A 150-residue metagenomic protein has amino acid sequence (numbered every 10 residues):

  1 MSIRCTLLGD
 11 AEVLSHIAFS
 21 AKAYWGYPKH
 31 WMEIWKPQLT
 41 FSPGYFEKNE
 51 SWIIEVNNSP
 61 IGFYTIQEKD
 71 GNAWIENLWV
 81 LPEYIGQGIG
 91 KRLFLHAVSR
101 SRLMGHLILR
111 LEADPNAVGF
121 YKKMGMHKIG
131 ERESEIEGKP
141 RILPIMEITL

Functional and structural regions predicted by a protein language model:
S2-H16: A short beta-loop-alpha structural element at the N-terminal edge of CoA-dependent acyl/N-acetyltransferase catalytic
F19-F41: Conserved GNAT-fold acetyl-CoA-binding loop/helix
E50-G62: Conserved beta-hairpin
S59-Q67, W74-W79: Conserved beta-strand in the GNAT
Y84, G88-H96: Conserved acetyl-CoA pyrophosphate-binding loop and the N-cap/start of the following alpha-helix in GNAT-like
S101-A113: Conserved GNAT acetyl-CoA-binding A-motif
R110-E112, H127-I145: Conserved catalytic-core motifs of GNAT/GCN5-like acyltransferases
Y121-K122, M126: Conserved active-site tyrosine of GNAT-family acetyltransferases
